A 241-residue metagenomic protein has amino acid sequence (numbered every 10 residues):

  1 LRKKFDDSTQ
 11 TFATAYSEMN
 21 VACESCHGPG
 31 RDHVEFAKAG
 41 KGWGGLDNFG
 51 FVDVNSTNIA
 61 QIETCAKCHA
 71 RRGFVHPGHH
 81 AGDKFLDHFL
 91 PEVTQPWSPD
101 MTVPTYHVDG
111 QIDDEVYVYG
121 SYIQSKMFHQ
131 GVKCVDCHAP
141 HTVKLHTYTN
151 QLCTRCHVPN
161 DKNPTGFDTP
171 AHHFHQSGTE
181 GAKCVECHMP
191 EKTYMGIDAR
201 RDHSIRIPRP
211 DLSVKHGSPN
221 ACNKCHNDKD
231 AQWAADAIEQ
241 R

Functional and structural regions predicted by a protein language model:
R2-R241: Primarily the internal scaffold of c-type cytochrome electron-transfer domains, especially repeated/multiheme c-type
